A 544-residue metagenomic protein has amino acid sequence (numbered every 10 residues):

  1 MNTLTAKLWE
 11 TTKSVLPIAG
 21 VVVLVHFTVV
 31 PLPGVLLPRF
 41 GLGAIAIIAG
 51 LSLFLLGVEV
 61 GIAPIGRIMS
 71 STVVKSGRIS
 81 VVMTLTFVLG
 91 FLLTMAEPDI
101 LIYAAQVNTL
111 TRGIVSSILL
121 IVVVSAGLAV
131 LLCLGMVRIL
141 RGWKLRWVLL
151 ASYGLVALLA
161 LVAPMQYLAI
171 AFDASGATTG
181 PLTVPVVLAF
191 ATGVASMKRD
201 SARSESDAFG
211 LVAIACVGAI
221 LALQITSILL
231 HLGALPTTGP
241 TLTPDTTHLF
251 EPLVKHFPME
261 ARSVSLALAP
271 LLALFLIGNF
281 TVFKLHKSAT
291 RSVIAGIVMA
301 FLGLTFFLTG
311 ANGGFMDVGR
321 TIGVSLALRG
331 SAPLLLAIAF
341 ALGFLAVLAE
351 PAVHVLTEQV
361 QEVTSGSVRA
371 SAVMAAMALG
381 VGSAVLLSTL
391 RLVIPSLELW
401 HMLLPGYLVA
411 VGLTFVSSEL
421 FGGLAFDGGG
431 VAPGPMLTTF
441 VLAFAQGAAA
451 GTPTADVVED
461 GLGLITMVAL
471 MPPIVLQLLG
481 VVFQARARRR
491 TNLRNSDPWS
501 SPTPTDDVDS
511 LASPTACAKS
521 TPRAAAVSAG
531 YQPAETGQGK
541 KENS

Functional and structural regions predicted by a protein language model:
M1-T11, V15, G66-S80, R199-L211 (+6 more regions): Intrinsically disordered, low-complexity non-transmembrane regions of multi-pass membrane transporters
N2, L134-L149, M165-Q166, K198-T243 (+4 more regions): Juxtamembrane and boundary regions of transmembrane helices in multi-pass small-molecule transporters and channels
T5-T11, L32-G43, V74, T111-L120 (+7 more regions): Interfacial loop-to-helix junctions that mark the boundaries of transmembrane helices in multi-pass membrane
S14-T28, G43-L53, L85-L92, S125-R138 (+10 more regions): Hydrophobic core segments of alpha-helical transmembrane domains in multi-pass membrane transport and ion-translocation
L16, G20-F27, S52-M69, I100 (+8 more regions): Juxtamembrane interface elements at the cytosolic ends of transmembrane helices in multi-pass membrane proteins
R39-L42, T241-A352: Transmembrane helical segments that form the transport core of multi-pass membrane transport proteins
E59-R78, I102-T111, F315-G330, A352-V368 (+1 more regions): Flexible loop linkers connecting adjacent transmembrane helices in multi-pass alpha-helical membrane transporters
I79-L155, A332-T414: Helix-loop-helix junctions within the multi-pass membrane cores of secondary transporters/permeases
